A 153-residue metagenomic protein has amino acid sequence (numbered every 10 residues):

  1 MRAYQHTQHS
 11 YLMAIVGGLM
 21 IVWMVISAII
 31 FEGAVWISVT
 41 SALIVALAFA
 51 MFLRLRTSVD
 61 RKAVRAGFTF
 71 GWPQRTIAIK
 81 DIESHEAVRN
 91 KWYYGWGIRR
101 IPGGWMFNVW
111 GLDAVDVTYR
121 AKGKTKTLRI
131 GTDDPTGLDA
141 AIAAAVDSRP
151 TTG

Functional and structural regions predicted by a protein language model:
M1-F31, A114, K124-T125, D133-A144 (+1 more regions): N-terminal membrane-targeting/pre-transmembrane regions
I21, V39-V45: Extracytoplasmic beta-rich ectodomain segments of secreted or membrane-anchored proteins
E32-T40: Short, aromatic-rich membrane-interface segments at the entry and exit of alpha-helical transmembrane domains
I44-S84: Conserved beta-hairpin
R61-V64, F68, A141-R149: Generic alpha-helical hydrophobic packing signal
G67-P135: Non-transmembrane, membrane-adjacent beta-strand/coil modules in membrane-associated proteins and peripheral
